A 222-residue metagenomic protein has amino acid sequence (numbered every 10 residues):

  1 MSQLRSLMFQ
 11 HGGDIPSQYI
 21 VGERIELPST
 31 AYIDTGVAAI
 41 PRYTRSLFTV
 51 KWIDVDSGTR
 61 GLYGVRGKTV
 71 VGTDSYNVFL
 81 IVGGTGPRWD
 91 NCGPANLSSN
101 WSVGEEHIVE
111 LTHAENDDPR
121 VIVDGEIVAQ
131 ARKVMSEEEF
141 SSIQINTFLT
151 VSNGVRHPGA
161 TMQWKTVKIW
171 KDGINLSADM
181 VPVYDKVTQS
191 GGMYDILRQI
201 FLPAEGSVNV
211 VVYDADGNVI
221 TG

Functional and structural regions predicted by a protein language model:
M1-Q3, G12-G13, K165-G222: Extended recognition patches within non-cytosolic domains
I15-W89, K171-D179: Extracellular glycan-recognition modules
S29, E115-N116, D214: Residue-level recognition of beta-strand termini and adjacent short loop/turns
Y43-L47, E106-I108, N116-D118, G159-T166: Extracellular structured ligand-interaction cores
R88-I108: Short, aromatic/His-centered strand-loop micro-motif at the edge of beta-sheets
P94-L97, E126-Q130, N175-A178: Surface-exposed loop/edge segments in extracytoplasmic proteins
V109-K133: Carbohydrate-binding surfaces in secreted/extracellular proteins
A131-Q163: Flexible glycan-contacting loops in extracellular carbohydrate-active proteins
